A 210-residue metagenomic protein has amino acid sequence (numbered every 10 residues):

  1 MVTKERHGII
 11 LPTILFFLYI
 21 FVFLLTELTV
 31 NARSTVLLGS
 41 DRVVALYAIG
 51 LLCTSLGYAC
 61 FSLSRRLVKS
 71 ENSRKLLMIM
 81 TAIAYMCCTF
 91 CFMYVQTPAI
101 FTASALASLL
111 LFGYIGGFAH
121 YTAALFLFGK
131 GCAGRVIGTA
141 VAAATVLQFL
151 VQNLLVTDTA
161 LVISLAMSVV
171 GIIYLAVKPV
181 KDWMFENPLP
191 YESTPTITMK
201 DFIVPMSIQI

Functional and structural regions predicted by a protein language model:
V2-Y47, T198-I210: Pair of pore-lining "gating" transmembrane helices in MFS-fold secondary transporters
V44-L67: Central cavity-lining transmembrane alpha-helices of secondary-active solute carriers, predominantly the Major
M80-Q96: C-terminal ends and interior cores of transmembrane alpha-helices in multi-pass membrane transporters/permeases
P98-G117: Hydrophobic core of transmembrane alpha-helices in multi-pass small-molecule transporters, especially MFS/SLC-type
F112-F128: Intracellular juxtamembrane helix-capping segments at the cytosolic ends of symmetry-related transmembrane helices
G116, F128-L155: Glycine-rich segments within core transmembrane alpha-helices of 12-TM secondary carriers
A160-V180: Symmetry-related core transmembrane helices of the 12-TM Major Facilitator Superfamily/SLC fold
K178-I208: Flexible interhelical linker loops that connect adjacent transmembrane helices in multi-pass membrane transporters
